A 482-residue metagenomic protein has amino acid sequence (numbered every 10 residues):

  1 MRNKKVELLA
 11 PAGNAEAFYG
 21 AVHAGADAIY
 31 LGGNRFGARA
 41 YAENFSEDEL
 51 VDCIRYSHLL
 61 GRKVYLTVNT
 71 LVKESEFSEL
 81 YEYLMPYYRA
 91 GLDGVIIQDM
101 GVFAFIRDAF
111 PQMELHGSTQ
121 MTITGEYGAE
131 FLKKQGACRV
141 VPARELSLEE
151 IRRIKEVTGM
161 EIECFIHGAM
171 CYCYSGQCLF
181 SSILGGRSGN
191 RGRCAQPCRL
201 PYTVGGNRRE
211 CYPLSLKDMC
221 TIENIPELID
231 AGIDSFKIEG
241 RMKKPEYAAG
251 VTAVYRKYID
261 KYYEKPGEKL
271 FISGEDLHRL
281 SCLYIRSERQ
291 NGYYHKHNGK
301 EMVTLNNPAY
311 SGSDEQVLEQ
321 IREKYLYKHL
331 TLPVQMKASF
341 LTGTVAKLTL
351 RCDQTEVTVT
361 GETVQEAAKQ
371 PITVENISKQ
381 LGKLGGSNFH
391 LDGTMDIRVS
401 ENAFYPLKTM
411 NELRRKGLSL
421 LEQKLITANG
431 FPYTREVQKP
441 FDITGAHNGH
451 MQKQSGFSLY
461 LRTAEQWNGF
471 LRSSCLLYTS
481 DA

Functional and structural regions predicted by a protein language model:
M1-A24, A28-R39, C53-I54, L60-Y88 (+4 more regions): Surface-exposed amphipathic alpha-helical tracts and adjacent flexible/coil segments at the periphery of soluble enzymes
A42-V51: Aromatic- and glycine-enriched glycan-recognition loops and surfaces that form the carbohydrate-binding subsites
A104-I106: Short active-site loop/helix that positions an aromatic residue
T122: Beta/alpha (TIM)-barrel catalytic core signal, keyed to glycine-rich beta->alpha loops juxtaposed to Asp/Glu that bind
E126-Y127: Conserved nucleotide-cofactor-binding alpha/beta core module
